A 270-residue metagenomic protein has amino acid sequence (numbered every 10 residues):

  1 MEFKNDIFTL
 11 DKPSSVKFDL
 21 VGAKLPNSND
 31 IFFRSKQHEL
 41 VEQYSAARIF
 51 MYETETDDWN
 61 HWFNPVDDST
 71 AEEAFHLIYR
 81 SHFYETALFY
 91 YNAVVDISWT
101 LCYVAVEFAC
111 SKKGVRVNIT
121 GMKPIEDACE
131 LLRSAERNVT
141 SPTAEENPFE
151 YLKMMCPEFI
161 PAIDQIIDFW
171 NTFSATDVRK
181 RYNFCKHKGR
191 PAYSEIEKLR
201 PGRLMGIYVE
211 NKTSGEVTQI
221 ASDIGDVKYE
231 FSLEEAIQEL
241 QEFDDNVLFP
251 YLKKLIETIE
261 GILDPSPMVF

Functional and structural regions predicted by a protein language model:
M1-I49, E53, E72-H82, V106 (+1 more regions): Acidic, Ser/Thr/Gly/Pro-rich intrinsically disordered interaction regions
Q43-E53, D57-N60, Y90, I97: Amphipathic, well-ordered alpha-helical segments in soluble domains
N60-F63, T100, N171: Short linear interaction motif-like sites in intrinsically disordered regions of transcription factors
N60-F89: Hydrophobic/aromatic-rich structural module bridging two neighboring secondary-structure elements via a short loop
Y90-F108: Extended, well-ordered alpha-helical segments in internal regulatory regions
